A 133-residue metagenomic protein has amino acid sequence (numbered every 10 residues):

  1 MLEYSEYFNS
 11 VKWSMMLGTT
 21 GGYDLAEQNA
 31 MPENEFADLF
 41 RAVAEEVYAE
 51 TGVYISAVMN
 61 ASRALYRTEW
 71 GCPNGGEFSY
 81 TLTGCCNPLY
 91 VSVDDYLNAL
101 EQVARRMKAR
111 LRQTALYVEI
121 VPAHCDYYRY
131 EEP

Functional and structural regions predicted by a protein language model:
E3-S10, T19-Y23, E27, A42-A44: N-terminal intrinsically disordered, cationic/polar leader segments that include organellar targeting peptides
K12-T20, T81-T83: Active-site-flanking beta-strand signature of metal-NTP-handling nucleotidyl enzymes and homologous cyclase-like
M16-G18, N60, E119-V121: A structural detector for beta-sheet-dominated domains
D24-E27, Y90-D94: A generic structural signal for short coil/turn motifs at secondary-structure boundaries
A30-V43, D95-V103: Well-ordered, non-membrane alpha-helical segments in soluble/globular domains
A44-V91: Short, intrinsically disordered low-complexity segments
Y96-L116: Helix-rich interaction surfaces within compact, conserved domain-sized segments that mediate assembly or partner
V118-P133: Short, highly charged C-terminal tails/helix-capping segments
